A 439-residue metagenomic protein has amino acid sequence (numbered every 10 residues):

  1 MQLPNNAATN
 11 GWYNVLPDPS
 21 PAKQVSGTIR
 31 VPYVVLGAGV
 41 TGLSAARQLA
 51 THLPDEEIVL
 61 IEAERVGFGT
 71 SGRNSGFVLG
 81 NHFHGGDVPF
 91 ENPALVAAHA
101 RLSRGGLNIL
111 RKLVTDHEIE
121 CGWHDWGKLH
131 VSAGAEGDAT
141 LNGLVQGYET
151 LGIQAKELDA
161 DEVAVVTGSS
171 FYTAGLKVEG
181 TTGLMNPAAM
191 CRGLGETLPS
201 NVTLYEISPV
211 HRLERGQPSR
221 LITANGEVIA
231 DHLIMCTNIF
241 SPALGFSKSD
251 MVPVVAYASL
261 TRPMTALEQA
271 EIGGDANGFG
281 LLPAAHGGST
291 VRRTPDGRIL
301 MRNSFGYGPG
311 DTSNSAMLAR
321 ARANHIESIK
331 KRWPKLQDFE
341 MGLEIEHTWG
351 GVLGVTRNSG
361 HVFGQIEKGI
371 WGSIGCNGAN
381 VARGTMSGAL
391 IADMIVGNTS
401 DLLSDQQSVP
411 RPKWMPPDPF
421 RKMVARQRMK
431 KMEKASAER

Functional and structural regions predicted by a protein language model:
M1-Y33, T51-H52, E56-E57, F83: Extreme N-terminal leader/targeting segments of oxidoreductases
Q2-A7, N14, H84-V88, K112-G193: Flavin (FAD/FMN) cofactor-binding and adjacent substrate-gating region of FAD-dependent oxidoreductase domains
A46, A50, G384-S404: Internal hydrophobic alpha-helix adjacent to the cofactor/substrate pocket in enzyme cavities
A50-R73: Glycine-rich FAD pyrophosphate-binding loop
R73-L102: Glycine-rich active-site loop/strand segments that organize a redox cofactor
G76-V78, D116-H124, V210, E227-L267 (+1 more regions): Active-site substrate-recognition segment that forms the wall of the catalytic cavity or substrate channel
A98-L107, V131-T140, K177-E196, Y205 (+1 more regions): Short beta-strand to alpha-helix junction loop
Q146-G147, T173-D231: Helical element adjacent to the flavin cofactor pocket in flavoenzyme catalytic cores
